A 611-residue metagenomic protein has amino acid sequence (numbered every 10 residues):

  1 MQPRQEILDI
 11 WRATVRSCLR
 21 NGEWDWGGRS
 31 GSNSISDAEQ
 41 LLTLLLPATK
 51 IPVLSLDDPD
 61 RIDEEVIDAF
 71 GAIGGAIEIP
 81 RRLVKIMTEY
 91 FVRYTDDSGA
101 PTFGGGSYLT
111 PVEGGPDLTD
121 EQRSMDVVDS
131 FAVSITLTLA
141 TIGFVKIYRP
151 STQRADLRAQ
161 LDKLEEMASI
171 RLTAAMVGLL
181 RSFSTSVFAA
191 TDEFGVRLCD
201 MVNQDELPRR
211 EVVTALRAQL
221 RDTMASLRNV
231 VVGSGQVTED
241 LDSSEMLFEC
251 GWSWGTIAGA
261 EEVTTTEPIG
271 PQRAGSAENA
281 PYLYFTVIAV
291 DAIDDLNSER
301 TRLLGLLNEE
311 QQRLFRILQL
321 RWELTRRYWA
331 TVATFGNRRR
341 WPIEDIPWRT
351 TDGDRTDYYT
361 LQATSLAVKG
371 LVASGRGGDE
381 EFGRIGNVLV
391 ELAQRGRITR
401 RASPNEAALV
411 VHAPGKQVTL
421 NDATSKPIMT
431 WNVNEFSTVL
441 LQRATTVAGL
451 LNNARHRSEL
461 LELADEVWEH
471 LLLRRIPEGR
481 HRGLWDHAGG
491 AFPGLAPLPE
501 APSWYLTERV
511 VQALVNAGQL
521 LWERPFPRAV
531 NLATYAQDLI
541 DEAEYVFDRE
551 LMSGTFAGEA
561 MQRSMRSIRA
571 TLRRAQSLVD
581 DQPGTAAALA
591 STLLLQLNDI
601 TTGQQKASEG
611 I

Functional and structural regions predicted by a protein language model:
M1-I611: Preference for long, amphipathic alpha-helical scaffolds in soluble/luminal domains and all-alpha bundles
